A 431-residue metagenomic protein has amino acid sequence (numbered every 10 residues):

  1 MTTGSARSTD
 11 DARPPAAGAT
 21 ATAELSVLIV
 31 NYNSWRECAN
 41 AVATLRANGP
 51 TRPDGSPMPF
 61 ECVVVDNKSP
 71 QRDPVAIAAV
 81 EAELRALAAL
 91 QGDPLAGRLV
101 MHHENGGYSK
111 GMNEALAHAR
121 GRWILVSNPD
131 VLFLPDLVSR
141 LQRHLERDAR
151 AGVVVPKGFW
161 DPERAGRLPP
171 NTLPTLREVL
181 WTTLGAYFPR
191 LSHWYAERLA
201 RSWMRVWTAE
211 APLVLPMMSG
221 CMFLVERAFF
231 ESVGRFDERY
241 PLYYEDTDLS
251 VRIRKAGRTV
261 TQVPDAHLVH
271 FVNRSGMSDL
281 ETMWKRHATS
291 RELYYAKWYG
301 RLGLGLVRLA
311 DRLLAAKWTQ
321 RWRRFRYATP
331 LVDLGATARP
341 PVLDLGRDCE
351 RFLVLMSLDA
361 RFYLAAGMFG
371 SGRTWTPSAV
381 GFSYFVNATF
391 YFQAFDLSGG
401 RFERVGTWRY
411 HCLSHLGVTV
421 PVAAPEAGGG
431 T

Functional and structural regions predicted by a protein language model:
L25-A41, N48, V65, H144: A conserved hydrophobic helix/loop-capping motif in glycosyltransferases and polysaccharide synthases
T44-M101: Acidic donor-binding segment of Leloir-type glycosyltransferases
M101-A119: Glycine-rich, basic loop-to-helix element that forms the pyrophosphate-binding segment of sugar-nucleotide handling
I124: Short aromatic/hydrophobic "clamp" motif used to bind/position activated sugar donors
L134-P170: Conserved donor NDP-sugar-binding/catalytic core segment of glycosyltransferases
P174-L215: Short, flexible, basic/aromatic active-site loop/helix in glycosyltransferases
T208-E210, P216-H267: A short, conserved alpha-helix in the catalytic core of glycosyltransferases
V251, K255-T329: Active-site-adjacent helix/loop segment of glycosyltransferases that harbors family-specific signature motifs
